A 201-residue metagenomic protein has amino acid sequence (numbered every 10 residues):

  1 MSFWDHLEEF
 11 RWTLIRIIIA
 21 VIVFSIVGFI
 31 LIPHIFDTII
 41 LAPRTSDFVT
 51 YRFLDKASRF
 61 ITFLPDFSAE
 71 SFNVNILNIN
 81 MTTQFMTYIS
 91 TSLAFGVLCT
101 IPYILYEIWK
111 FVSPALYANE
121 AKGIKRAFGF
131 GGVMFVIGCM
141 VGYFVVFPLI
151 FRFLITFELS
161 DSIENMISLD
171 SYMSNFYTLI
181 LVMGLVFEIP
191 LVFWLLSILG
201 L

Functional and structural regions predicted by a protein language model:
M1-L201: Membrane topogenic/interface segments and analogous intrinsically disordered interaction regions
